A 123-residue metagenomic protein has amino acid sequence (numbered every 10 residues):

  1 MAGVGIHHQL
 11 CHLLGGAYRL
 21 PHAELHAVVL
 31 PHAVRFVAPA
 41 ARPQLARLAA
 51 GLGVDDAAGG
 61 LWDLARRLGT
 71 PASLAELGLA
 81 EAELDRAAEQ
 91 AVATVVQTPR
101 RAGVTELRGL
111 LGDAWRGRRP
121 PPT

Functional and structural regions predicted by a protein language model:
M1-G60: Active-site segments that bind and position negatively charged phosphate/pyrophosphate groups
L45, G51-T123: C-terminal charged capping/lid subdomain of soluble metabolic enzymes
